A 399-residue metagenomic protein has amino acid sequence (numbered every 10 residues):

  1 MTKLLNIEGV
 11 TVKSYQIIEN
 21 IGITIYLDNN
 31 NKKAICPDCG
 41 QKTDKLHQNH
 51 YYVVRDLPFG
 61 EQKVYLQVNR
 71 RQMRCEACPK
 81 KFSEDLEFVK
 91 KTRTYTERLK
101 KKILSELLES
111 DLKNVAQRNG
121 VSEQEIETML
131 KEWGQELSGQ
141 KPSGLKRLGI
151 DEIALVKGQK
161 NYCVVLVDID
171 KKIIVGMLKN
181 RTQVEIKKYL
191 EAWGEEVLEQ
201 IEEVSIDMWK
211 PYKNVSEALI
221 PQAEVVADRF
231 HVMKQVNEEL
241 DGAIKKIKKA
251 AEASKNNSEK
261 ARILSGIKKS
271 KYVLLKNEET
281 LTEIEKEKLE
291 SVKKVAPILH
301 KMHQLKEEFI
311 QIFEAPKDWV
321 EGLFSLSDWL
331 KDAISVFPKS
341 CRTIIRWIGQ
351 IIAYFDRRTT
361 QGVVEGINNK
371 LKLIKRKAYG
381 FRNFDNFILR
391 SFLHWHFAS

Functional and structural regions predicted by a protein language model:
M1-K80, D85-L86: Short, conserved DNA-binding cores of transcription-related domains
K33, D38, Q159-K160, D168-K171 (+4 more regions): Acidic/histidine-rich catalytic cores and adjacent linkers of DNA breakage/strand-transfer/modification proteins
G40, V54-Q159, L198-E199, I352: Short, positively charged, Gly/Tyr-enriched micro-motifs that form contact patches at catalytic or ligand/partner
T43, S122, W133-L137, M208 (+2 more regions): The DNA-recognition helices of helix-turn-helix-type DNA-binding domains
D85-L86, V167-I173: Gly-rich Lys/Arg/Thr-decorated short loops/hinges at beta-loop-alpha junctions or inter-strand turns that position
T94, V175-V197: Active-site beta-loop-alpha junctions of metal-dependent nucleic acid enzymes, especially the RNase H-like/DDE
E152-A154, T182, M208-K210: Short, flexible loop/turn elements at secondary-structure junctions
V232-A253: Short alpha-helix plus adjacent loop in nuclease-associated cores
